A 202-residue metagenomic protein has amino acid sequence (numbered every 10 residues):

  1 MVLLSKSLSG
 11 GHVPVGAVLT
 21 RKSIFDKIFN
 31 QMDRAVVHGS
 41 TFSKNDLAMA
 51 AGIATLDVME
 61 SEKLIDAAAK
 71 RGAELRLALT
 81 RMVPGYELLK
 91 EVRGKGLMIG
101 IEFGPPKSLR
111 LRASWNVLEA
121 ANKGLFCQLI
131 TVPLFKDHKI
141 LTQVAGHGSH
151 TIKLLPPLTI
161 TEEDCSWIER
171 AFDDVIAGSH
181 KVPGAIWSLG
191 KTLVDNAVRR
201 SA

Functional and structural regions predicted by a protein language model:
M1-A202: Conserved N-terminal phosphate-binding loop of PLP-dependent enzymes in the Aspartate aminotransferase
